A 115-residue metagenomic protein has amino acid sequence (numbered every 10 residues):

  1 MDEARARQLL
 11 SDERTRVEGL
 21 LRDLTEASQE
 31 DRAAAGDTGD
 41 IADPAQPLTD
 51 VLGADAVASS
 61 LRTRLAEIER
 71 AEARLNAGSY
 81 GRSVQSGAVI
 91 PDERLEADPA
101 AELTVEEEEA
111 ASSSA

Functional and structural regions predicted by a protein language model:
M1-A77, A97-D98, S112-A115: Interaction interfaces in information-processing and related assembly proteins
R16, I90, E102-L103: Short alpha-helical
Y80: ATP phosphate-binding glycine-rich loop
S83-G87, T104: Short cysteine-rich clusters marking metal-coordination/redox-active sites
V89-P91, S112: Short functional micro-motifs and their immediate structural scaffolds
D98-E109: Cysteine-rich micro-motifs
